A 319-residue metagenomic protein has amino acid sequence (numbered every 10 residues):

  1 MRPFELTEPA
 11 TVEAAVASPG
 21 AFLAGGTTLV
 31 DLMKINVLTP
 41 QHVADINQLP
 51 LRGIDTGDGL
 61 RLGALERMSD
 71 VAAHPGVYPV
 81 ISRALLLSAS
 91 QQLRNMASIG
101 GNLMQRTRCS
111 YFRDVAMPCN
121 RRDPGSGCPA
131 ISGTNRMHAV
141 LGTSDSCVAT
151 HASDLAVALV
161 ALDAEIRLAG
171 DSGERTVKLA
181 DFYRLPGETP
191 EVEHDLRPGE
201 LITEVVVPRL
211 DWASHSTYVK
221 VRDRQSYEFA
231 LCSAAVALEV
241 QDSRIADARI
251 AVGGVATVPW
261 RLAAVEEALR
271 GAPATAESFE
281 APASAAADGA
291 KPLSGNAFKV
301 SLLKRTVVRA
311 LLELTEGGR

Functional and structural regions predicted by a protein language model:
M1-R319: C-terminal structural segment of proteins
